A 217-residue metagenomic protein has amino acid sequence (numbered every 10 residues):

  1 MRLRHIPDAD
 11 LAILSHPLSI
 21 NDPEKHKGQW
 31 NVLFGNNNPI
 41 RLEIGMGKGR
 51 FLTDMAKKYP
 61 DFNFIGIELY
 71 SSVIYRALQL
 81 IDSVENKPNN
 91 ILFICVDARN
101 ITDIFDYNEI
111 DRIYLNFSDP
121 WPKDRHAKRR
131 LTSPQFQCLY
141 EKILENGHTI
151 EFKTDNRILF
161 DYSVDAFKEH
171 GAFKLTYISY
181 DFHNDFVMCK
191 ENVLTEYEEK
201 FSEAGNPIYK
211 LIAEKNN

Functional and structural regions predicted by a protein language model:
M1-I40, R50-K57: S-adenosyl-L-methionine
I44-G47: Class I SAM-dependent methyltransferase "Motif I" SAM/SAH-binding loop
Y70: Conserved SAM/SAH-binding beta-strand->alpha-helix loop
L78-Y107: S-adenosyl-L-methionine
D103-R112, F117: A short acidic, Gly/Pro-enriched loop at the edge of an enzyme's catalytic core that lines a small-molecule cofactor
T132-N146: A short glycine-rich, Lys/Arg-flanked "PGG" loop and its adjoining helix->strand segment in the class I
G147-T154: Conserved beta-strand signature within the Rossmann-like core of class I S-adenosyl-L-methionine
S163-D165, H170-N217: Class I S-adenosyl-L-methionine
